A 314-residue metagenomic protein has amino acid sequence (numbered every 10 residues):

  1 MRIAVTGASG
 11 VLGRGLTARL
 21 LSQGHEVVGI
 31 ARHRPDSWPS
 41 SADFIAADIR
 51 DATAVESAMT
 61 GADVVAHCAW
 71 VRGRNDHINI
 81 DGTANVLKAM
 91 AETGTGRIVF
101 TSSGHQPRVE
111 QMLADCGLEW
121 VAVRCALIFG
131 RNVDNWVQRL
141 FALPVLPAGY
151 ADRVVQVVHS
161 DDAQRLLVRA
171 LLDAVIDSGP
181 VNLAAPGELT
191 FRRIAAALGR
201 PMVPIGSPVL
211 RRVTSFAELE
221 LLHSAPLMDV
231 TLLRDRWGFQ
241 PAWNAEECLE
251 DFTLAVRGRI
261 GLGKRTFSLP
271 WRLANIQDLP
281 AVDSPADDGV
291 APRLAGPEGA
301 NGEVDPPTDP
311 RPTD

Functional and structural regions predicted by a protein language model:
I3-Q23: N-terminal Rossmann NAD(P)H-binding glycine-rich loop of SDR-like oxidoreductase domains
H25-R32: Conserved glycine-rich Rossmann-like NAD(P)H-binding loop of the short-chain dehydrogenase/reductase
P35-N85, A89: NAD(P)H-binding glycine-rich loop region in Rossmannoid oxidoreductase-like domains and their noncatalytic homologs
H67, V71-R72, D81-V109, D115 (+1 more regions): Conserved Rossmann-fold NAD(P)-dependent oxidoreductase catalytic core, especially the SDR/UDP-sugar
V121-R139: Flexible, glycine-rich beta-alpha linker
Q138-D162: A conserved pocket-lining segment of Rossmann-fold NAD(P)-dependent short-chain dehydrogenase/reductase
L166-E218, T253, R259-D305, D309-D314: Mid/C-terminal beta-alpha module of Rossmann-like enzyme folds, strongest in SDR-family dehydrogenases/epimerases
F191-R193, V213-P241: Conserved C-terminal active-site "lid" loop/helix of NAD(P)H-dependent oxidoreductases that clamps the redox cofactor
